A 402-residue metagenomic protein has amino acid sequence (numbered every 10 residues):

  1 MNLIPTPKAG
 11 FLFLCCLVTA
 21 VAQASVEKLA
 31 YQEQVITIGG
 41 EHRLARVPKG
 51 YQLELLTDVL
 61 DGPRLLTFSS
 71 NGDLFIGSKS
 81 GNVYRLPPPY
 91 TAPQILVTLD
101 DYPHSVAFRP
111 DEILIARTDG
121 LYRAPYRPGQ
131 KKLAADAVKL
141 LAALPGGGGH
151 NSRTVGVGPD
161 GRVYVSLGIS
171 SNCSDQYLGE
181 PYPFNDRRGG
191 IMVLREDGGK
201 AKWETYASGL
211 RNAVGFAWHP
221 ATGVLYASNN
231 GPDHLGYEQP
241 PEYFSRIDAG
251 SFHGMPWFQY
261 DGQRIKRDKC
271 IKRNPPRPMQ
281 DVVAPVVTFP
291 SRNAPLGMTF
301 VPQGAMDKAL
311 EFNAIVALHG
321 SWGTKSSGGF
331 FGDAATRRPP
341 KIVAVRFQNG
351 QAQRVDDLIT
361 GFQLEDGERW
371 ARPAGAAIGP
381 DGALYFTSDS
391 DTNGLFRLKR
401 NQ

Functional and structural regions predicted by a protein language model:
G10-A20: Bacterial N-terminal signal peptides
S25-P48, S152, I169-P181, D186-G189 (+7 more regions): Beta-propeller domain segments
L55-L60, I95-D100, L140-G147, T205-G209 (+3 more regions): Surface loop/turn motifs at the tips and blade-to-blade linkers of beta-strand repeat domains
V59, S69, R109, G156-D160 (+3 more regions): Structural WD40 beta-propeller signal
L66, V106, V155, A213-F216 (+2 more regions): Hydrophobic core register within WD40 beta-propeller blades
D73-G77, E112-I115, R162-S166, V224-S228 (+3 more regions): Conserved beta-propeller blade signature
V83-D111: Blade-loop segments of beta-propeller domains
Y102, D119-G158, A207: Asp-box/WD-like beta-propeller blade repeats and closely related beta-sheet repeat scaffolds
